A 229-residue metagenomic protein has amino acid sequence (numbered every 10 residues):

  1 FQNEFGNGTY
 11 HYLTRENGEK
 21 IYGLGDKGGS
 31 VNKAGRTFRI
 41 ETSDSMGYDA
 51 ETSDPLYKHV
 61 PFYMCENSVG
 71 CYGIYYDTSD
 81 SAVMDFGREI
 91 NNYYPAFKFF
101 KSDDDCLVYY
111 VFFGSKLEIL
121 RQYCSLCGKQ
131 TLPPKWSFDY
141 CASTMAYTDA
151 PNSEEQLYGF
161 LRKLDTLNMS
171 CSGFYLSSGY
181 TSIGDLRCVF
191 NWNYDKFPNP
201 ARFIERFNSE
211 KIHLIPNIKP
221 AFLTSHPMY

Functional and structural regions predicted by a protein language model:
F1-K135, S143-A146, S153-E155, L161-T166: Catalytic and substrate-binding clefts that recognize carbohydrates or anionic sugar/phosphate headgroups
T131-Y229: Aromatic-lined carbohydrate-binding/catalytic grooves of carbohydrate-active enzymes
